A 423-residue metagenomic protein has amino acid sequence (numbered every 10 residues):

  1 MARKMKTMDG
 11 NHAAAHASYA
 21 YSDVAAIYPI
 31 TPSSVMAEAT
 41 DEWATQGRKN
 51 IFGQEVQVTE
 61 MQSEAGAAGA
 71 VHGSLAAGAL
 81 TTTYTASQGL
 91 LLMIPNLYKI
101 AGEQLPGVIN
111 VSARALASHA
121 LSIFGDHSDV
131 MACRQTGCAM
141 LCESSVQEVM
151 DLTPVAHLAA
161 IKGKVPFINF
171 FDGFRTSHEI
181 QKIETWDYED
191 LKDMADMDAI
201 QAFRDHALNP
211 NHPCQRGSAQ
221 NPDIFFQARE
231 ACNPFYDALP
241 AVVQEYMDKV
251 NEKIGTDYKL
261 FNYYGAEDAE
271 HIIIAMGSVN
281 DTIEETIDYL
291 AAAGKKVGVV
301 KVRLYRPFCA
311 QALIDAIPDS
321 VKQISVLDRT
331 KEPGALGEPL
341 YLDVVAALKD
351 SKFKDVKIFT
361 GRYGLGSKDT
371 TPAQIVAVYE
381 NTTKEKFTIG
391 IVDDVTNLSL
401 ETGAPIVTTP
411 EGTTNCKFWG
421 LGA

Functional and structural regions predicted by a protein language model:
M1-A132, G137, P154, F174 (+1 more regions): Thiamine diphosphate
M36-D41, A70-G73, M93-L97, S118-F124 (+7 more regions): Short acidic, glycine/serine/threonine-rich loops at helix termini
E42-G47, E285-V299, K349-D350: Short helix-loop-beta junction
F52-V56, F167-N262: Conformationally flexible catalytic loops at phosphate/diphosphate-handling active centers
I123-G173, M197, F353-G366: Conserved thiamine diphosphate
D172-N211, D315-F353, F359: Terminal amphipathic helices with adjacent charged low-complexity linkers/tails
E267-K295, F308-L313: Redox- and metal-dependent alpha/beta enzyme cores, enriched for Fe-S-associated oxidoreductases and cofactor-handling
Q323-E411: Peripheral docking tails and interdomain loops at the edges of cofactor- or intermediate-handling domains
